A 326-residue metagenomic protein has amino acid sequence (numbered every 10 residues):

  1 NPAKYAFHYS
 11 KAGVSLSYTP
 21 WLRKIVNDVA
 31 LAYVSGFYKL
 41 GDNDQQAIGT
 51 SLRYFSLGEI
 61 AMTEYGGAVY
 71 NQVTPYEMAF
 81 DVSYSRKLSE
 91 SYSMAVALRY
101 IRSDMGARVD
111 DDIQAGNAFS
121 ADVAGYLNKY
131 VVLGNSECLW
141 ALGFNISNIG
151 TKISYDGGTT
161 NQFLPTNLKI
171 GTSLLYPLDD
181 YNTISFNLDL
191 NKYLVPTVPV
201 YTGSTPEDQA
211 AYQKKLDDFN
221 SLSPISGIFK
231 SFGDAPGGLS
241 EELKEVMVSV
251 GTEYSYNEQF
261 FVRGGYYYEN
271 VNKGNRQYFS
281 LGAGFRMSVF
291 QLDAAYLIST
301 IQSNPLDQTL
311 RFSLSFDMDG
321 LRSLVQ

Functional and structural regions predicted by a protein language model:
N1-Q326: Subset of outer-membrane beta-barrel
